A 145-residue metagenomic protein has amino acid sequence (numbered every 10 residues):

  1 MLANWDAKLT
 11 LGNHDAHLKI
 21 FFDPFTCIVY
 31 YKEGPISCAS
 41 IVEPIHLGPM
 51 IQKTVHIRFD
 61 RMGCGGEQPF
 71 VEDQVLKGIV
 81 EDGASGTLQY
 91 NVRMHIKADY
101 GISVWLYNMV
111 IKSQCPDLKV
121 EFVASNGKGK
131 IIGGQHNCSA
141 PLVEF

Functional and structural regions predicted by a protein language model:
M1-F145: Membrane-associated and secretory-pathway sequences
